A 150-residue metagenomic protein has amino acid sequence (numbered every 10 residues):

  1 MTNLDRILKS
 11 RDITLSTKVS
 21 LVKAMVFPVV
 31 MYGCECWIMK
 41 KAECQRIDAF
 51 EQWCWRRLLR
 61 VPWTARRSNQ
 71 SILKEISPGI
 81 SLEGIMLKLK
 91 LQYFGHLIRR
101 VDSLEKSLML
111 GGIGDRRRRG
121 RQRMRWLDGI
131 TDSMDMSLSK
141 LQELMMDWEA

Functional and structural regions predicted by a protein language model:
M1-A150: Short linear motifs embedded in intrinsically disordered, charge-biased segments
